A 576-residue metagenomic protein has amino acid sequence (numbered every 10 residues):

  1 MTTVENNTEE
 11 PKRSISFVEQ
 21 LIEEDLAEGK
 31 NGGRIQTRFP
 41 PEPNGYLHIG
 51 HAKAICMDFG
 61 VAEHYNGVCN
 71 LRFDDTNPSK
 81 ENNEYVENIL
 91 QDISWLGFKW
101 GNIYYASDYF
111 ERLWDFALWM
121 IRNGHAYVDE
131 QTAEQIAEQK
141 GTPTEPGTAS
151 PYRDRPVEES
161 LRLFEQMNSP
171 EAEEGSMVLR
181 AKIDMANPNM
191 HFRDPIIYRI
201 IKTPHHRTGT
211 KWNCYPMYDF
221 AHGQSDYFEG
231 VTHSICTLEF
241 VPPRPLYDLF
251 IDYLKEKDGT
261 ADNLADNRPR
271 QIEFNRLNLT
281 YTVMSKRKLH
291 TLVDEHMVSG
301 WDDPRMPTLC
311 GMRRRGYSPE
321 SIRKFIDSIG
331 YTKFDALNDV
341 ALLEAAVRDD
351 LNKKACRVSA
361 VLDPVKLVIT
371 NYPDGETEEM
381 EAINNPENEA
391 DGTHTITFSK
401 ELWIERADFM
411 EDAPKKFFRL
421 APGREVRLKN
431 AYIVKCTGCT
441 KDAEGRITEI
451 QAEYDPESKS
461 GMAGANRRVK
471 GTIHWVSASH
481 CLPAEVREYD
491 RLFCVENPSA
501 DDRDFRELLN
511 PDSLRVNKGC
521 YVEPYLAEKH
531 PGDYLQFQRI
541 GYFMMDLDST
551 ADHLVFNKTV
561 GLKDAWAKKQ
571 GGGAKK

Functional and structural regions predicted by a protein language model:
M1-E5, E19, G571-K576: Intrinsic disorder/low-complexity signal
S14-L90, H206-T237: N-terminal catalytic cores of NTP/NDP-binding nucleotidyl/phosphoryl-transfer enzymes
G29, D58, I89, M120 (+3 more regions): Residue-level signal for inorganic ion chemistry
P40-P43, R72-K80, N102-E111, E134 (+5 more regions): Conserved short loop/turn motifs at secondary-structure junctions
L71, D75-N77, N83, Y105 (+5 more regions): Active-site cores that bind ATP or allylic diphosphates and position pyrophosphate for catalysis
Y85-E111, F116-W119, G124-Y127: A glycine-rich helix N-cap at a beta->alpha junction
D266-A346: Long, charged, mostly alpha-helical binding arms that flank functional sites
D294, F325-K576: Substrate/cofactor-recognition hotspot
